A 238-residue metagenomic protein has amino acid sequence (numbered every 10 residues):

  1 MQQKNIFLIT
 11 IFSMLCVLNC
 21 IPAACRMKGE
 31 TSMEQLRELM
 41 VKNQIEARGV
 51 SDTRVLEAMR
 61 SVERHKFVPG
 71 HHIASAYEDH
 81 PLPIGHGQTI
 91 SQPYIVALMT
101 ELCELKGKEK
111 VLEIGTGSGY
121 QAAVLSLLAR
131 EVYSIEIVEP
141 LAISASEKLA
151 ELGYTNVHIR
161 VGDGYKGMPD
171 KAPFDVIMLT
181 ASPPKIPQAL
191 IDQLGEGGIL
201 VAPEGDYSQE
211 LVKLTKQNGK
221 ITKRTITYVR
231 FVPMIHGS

Functional and structural regions predicted by a protein language model:
M1-I11: Bacterial N-terminal signal peptides that target proteins for export
K4-N5, Y94, A123, E136: Compositionally biased, intrinsically disordered low-complexity segments enriched in polar/proline residues
I9-N19: Bacterial N-terminal signal peptides
C25-L112, A123-V124, L128, L141-I143 (+3 more regions): Class I SAM-dependent transferase core
E104-I221: Conserved nucleotide-cofactor-binding alpha/beta core module
